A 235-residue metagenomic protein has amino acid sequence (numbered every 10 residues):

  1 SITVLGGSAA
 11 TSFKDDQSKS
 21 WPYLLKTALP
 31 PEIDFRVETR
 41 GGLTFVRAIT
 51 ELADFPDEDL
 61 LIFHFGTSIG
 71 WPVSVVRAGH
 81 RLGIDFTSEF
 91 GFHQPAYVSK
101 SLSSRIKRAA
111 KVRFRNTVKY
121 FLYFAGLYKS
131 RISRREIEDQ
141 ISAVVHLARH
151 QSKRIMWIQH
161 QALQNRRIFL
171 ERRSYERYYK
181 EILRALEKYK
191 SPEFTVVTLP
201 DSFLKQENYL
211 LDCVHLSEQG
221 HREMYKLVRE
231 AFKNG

Functional and structural regions predicted by a protein language model:
S1-I62: Serine-esterase "nucleophile elbow" of acetyl-processing enzymes
T50-G235: Alpha-helical cap/lid subdomain in secreted, periplasmic, or secretory-pathway luminal O-acyl-processing enzymes
